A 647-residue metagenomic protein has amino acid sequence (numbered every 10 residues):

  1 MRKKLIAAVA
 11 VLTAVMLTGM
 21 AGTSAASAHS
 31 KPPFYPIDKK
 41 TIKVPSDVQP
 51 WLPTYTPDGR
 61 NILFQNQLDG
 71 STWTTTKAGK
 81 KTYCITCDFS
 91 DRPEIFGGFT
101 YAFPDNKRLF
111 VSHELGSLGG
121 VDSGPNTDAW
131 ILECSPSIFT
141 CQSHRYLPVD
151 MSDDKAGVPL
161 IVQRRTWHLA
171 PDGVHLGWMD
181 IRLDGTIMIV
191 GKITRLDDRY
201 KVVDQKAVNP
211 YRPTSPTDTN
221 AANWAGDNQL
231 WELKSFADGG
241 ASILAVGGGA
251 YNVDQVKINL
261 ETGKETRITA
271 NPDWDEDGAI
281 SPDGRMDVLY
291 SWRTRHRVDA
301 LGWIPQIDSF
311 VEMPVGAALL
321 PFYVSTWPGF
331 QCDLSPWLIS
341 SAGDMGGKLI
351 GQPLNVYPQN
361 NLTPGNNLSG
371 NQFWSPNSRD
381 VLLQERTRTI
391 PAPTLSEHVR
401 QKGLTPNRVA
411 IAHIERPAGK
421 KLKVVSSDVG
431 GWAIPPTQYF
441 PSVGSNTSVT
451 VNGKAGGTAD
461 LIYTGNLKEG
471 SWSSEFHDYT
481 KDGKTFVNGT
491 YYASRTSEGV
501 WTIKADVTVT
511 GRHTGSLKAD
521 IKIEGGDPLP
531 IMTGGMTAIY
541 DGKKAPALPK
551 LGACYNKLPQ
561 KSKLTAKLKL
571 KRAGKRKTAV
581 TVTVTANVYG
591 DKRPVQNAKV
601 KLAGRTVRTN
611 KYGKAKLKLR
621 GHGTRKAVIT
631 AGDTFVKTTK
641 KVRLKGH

Functional and structural regions predicted by a protein language model:
M1-A26: Secretory targeting and sorting signals
H29-P559: Sequence signature of WD/YWTD-type beta-propeller architectures
K561-L570: Proline-enriched interdomain boundary motifs that mark the N-terminal boundary and often initiate the first structured
R576-D591: Beta-strand-rich structural segments
K592-L602: Short, ordered, surface-exposed loop/turn motifs in non-cytosolic proteins
R605-K614: Short, acidic Ser/Thr/Gly-rich low-complexity loop/linker segments typical of extracellular and cell-surface proteins
L619-G623: Surface-exposed, short loops/turns at beta-strand junctions within beta-sandwich domains
T624-H647: Enriched for extracellular/lumenal, surface-exposed ectodomains of secreted and cell-surface proteins
